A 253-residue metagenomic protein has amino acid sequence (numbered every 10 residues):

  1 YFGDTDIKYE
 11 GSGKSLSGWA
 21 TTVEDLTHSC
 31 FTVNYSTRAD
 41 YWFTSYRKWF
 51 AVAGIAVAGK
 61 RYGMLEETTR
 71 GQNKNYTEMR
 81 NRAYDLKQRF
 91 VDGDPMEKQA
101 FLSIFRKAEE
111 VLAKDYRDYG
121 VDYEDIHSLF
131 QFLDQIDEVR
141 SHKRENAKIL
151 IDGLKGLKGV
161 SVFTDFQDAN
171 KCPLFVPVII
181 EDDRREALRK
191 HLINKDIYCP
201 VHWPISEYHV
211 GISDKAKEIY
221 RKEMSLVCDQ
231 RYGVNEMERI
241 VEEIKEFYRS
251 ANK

Functional and structural regions predicted by a protein language model:
Y1-T68, T77, D229: Active-site phosphate-binding strand-loop segment of PLP-dependent enzymes
L65-K253: PLP-dependent aminotransferase class I/II
